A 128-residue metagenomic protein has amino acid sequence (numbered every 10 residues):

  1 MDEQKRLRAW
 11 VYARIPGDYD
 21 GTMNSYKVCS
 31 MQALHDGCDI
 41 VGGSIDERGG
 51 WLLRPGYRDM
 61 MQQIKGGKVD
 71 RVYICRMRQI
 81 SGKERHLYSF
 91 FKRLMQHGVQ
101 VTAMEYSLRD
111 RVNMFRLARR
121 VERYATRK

Functional and structural regions predicted by a protein language model:
M1-K128: Short, structured surface patches at the beginning of a domain
